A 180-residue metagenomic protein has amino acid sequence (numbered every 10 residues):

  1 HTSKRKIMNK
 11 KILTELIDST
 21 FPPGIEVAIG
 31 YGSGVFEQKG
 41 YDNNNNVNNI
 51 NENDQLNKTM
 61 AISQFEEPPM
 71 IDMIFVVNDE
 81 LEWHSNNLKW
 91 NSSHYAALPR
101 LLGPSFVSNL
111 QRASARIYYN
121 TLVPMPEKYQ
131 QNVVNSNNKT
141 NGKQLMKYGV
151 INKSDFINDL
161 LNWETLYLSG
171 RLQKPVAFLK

Functional and structural regions predicted by a protein language model:
H1-D42, A61-P68, V77-K180: Catalytic core of pol beta-like nucleotidyltransferases
N43-F65: Intrinsically disordered, low-complexity domain-flanking/linker segments in eukaryotic proteins, enriched
